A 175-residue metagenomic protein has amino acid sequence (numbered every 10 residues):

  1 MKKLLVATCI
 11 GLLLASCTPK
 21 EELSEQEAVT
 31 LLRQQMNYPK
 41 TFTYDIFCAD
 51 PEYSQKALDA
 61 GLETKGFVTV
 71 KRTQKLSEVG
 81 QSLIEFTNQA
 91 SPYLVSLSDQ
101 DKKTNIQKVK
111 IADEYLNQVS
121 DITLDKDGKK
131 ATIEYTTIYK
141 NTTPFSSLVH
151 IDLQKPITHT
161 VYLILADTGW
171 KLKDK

Functional and structural regions predicted by a protein language model:
L13-S16: C-terminal motif of bacterial Sec signal peptides marking the signal peptidase cleavage site
T18-E21: Bacterial signal peptide processing site
E25-I46: Post-signal peptide N-terminal segment of mature Sec-exported envelope proteins
S54-V70: Basic amphipathic alpha-helical segments that dock to polyanions
T69, T132-E134, L153-K175: Short beta-strand edge/turn micro-motifs at domain boundaries
K71-K110: Accessory beta->alpha helical hairpin/"wing" motif in late/C-terminal subdomains of nucleic-acid enzymes
V95-Q100, I138-K155: Short, cysteine-centered beta-strand-loop-beta hairpins and adjacent loop/turn segments enriched in charged/polar
K129-N141: A short hydrophobic beta-strand element
